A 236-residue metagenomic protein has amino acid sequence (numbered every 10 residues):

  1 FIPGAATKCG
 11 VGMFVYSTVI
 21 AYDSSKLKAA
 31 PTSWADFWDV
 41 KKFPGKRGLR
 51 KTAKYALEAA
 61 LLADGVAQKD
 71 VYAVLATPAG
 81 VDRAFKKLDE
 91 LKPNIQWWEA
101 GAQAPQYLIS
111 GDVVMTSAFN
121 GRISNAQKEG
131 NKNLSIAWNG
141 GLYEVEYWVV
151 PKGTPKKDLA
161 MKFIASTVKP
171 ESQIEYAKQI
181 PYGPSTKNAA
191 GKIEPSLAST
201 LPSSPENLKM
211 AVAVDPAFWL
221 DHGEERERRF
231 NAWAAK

Functional and structural regions predicted by a protein language model:
F1-I109: Extracytoplasmic ligand-binding site segments that recognize negatively charged/polar headgroups
Y16, V81-E90, E129-T154: Periplasmic-binding protein-like
T18, S25-K28, A53-L57, N120-S124 (+3 more regions): Solvent-exposed loop/turn segments at secondary-structure junctions within structured extracellular/periplasmic domains
D39-F43, L61-V66, D89-P93, I109 (+6 more regions): Sec-exported extracytoplasmic/periplasmic mature domains
A104-Y107, I123, A160, Q173: Short, hydrophobic alpha-helical packing/hinge segments within bilobed ligand-binding/sensory domains
Q106, E206-K236: Conserved C-terminal helix/tail region of periplasmic/extracytoplasmic solute-binding proteins
M115-N133: A ligand-binding cleft/hinge motif common to bilobed small-molecule-binding domains
E146, P151-V214: Mature extracytoplasmic/periplasmic domains
